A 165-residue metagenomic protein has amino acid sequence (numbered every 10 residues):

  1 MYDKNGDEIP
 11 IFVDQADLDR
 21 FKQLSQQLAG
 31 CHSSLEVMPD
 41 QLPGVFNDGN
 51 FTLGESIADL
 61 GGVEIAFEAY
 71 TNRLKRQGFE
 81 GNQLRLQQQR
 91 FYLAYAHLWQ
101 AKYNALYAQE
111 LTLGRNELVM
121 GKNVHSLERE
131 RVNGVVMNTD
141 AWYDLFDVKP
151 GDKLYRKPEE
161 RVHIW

Functional and structural regions predicted by a protein language model:
M1-W165: Zinc-dependent metallohydrolase catalytic domains
